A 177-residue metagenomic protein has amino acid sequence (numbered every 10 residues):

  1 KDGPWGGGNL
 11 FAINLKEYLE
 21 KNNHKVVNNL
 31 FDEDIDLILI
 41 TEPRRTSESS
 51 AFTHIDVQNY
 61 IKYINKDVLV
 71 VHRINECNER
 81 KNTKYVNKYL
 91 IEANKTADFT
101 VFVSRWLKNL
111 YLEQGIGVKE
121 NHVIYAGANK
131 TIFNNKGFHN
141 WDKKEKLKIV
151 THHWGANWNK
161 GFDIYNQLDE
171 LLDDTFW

Functional and structural regions predicted by a protein language model:
K1-L30: N-terminal subdomain of nucleotide-sugar transferases
K1-P4, T41-R44, T151: Nucleotide-activated donor-dependent transferases that construct or modify glycoconjugates
N23, V27-T96, W106: Extended catalytic core of nucleotide-activated donor transferases of GT-like folds
D67-L69, F99, E120, F176: Proline-centered loop/turn at the N-terminus of a beta-strand
N82-K84, L112, G127-K146, K160: Acidic anion/phosphate-binding donor-loop and adjacent secondary structure in glycosyltransferase catalytic cores
K95-E120, A128-I132: A short, active-site helix/loop in glycosyltransferases that binds the activated sugar's phosphate group
I124: Hydrophobic residues at beta-strand termini and immediately following loops that shape nucleotide-binding pockets
N140-K160, N166-E170: Conserved donor-binding/catalytic core segment of Leloir-type glycosyltransferases
